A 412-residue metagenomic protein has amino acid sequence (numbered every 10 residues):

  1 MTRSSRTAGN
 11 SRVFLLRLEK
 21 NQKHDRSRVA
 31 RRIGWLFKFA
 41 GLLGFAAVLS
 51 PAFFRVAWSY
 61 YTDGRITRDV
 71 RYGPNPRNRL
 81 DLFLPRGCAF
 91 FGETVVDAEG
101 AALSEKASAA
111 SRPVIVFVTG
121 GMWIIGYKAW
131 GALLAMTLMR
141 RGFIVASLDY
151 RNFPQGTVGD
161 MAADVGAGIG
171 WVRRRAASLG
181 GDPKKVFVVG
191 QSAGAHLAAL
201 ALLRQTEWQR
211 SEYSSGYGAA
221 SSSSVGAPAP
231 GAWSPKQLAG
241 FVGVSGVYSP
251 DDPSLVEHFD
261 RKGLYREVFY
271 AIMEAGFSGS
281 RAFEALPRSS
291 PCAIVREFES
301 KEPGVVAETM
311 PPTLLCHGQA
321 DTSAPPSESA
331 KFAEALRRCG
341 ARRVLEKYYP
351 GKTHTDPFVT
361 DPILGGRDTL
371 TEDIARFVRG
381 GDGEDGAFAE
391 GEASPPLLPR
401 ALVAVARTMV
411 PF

Functional and structural regions predicted by a protein language model:
T2-F412: Alpha/beta-hydrolase superfamily serine-hydrolase fold, recognizing
